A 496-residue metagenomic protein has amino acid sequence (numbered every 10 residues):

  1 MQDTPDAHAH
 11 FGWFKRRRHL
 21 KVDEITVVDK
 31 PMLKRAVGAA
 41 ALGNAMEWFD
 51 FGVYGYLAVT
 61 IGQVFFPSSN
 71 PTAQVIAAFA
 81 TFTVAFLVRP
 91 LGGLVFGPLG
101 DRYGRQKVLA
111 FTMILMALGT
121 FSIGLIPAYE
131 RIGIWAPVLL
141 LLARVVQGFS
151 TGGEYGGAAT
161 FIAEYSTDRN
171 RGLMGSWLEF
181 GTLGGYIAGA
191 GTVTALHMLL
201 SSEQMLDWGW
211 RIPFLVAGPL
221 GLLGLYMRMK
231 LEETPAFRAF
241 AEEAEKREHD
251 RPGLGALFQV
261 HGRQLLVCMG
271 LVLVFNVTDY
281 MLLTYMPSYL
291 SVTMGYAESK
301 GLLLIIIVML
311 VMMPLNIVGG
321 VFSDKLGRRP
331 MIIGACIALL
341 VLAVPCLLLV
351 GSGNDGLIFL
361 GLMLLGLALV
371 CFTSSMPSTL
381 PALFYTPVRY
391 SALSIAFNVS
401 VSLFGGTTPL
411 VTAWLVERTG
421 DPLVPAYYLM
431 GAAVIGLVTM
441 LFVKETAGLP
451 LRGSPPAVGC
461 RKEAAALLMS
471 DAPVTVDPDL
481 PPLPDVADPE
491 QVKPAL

Functional and structural regions predicted by a protein language model:
G55, G262-M312, G405-P409: Extracytoplasmic gate region of multi-pass secondary transporters
A58-L91, V138: Extracellular/periplasmic helix-loop-helix junction of adjacent transmembrane segments in MFS-like secondary
P67, I114-G133, I337-G353: C-terminal ends and interior cores of transmembrane alpha-helices in multi-pass membrane transporters/permeases
G93-R105, N316-R328: Helix-to-loop junctions at the C-terminal end of transmembrane segments in multipass secondary transporters
R102-I114, K325-I337: Cytoplasmic membrane-interface "Motif A"-like loop-to-helix N-cap segments of 12-TM Major Facilitator Superfamily
I132-G152, G356-C371: Hydrophobic core of transmembrane alpha-helices in multi-pass small-molecule transporters, especially MFS/SLC-type
L173-H197, L220, S394-T408: Glycine-rich segments within core transmembrane alpha-helices of 12-TM secondary carriers
R329-M376: C-terminal transmembrane helical hairpin of 12-TM major facilitator-type secondary transporters
